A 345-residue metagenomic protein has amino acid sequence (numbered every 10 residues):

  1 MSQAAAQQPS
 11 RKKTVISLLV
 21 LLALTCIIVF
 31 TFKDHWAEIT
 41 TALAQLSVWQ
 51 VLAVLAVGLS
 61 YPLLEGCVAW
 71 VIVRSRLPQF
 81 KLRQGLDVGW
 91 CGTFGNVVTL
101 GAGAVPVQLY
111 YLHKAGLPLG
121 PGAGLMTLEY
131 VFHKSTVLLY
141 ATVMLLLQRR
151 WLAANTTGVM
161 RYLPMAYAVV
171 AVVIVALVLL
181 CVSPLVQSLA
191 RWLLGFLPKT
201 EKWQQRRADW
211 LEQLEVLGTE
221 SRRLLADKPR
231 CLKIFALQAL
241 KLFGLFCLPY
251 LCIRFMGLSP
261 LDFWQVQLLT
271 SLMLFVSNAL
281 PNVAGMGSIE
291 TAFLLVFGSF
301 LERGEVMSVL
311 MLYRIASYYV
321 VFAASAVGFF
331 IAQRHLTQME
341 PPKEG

Functional and structural regions predicted by a protein language model:
M1-T41, G92-Q204, N282, M286-G345: Transmembrane helix-loop-helix hairpins in multi-pass inner-membrane proteins
S10-R11, S47-W49, P78-D87, L117-L119 (+3 more regions): Membrane-helix interface segments
K13-I16, Q45-A53, R222-A236: Membrane-interface helix starts
V29, T40, A69, V73-L77 (+5 more regions): Membrane-water interface at transmembrane helix exits
A37-Q45, Q213-A226: A short amphipathic helical element positioned immediately N-terminal to and/or at the very start of a transmembrane
V51-L55, L82, L86, A123 (+4 more regions): Hydrophobic alpha-helical transmembrane segments
L64-F94, C252-L269: Membrane-embedded helical hairpins/re-entrant loop segments and their flanking transmembrane helices within multi-pass
S221-L272, L280: Transmembrane helical segments that form the transport core of multi-pass membrane transport proteins
